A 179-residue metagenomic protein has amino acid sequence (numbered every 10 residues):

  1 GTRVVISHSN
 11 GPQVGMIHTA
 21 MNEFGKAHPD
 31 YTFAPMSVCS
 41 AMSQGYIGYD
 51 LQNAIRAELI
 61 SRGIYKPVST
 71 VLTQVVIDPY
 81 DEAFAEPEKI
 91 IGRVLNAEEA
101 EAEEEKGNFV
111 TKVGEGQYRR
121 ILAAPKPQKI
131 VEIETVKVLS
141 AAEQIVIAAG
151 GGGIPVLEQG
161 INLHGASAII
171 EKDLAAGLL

Functional and structural regions predicted by a protein language model:
G1, Y31, V138, N162-L179: Gly/Ser/Thr-rich active-site loops/lids in small-molecule metabolic enzymes that frequently grip phosphoryl groups
G1-V5, I17-K26, V138-A142, A168: N-terminal glycine-/serine-/threonine-rich phosphate-binding loop
R3-M16, P67-L72, V146-A149: Short beta-strand segments at enzyme active-site cores
G11-G15, I77-P79, I154-V156: Short, active-site-adjacent cap segments at secondary-structure transitions
F24-V146: Ligand-binding beta-strand-loop-alpha-helix segment within the catalytic cores of soluble metabolic enzymes
E115-A123, L157-S167: Short, basic, glycine/proline-bearing loop/turn elements
I133, G153, G160-N162: Domain-core and long-helix interface of multi-subunit machines
V146-G150, P155-E158: Short, conserved beta-strand edge motifs with alternating hydrophobic and charged residues
